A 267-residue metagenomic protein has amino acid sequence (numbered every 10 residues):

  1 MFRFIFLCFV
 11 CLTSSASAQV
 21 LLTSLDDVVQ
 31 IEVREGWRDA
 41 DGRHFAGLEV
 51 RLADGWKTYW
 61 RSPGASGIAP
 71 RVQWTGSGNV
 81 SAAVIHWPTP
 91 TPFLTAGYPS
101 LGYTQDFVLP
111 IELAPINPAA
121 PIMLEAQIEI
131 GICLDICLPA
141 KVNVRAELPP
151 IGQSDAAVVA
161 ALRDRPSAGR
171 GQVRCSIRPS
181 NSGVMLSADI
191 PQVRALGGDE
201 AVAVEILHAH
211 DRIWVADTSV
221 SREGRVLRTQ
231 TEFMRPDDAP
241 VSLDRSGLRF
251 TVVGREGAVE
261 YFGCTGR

Functional and structural regions predicted by a protein language model:
I5-F6, A16: Cleavable N-terminal signal peptides
C11-S15: N-terminal signal peptide c-region/cleavage motif recognized by signal peptidases
A18-R267: Extracellular/lumen-exposed scaffold segments
